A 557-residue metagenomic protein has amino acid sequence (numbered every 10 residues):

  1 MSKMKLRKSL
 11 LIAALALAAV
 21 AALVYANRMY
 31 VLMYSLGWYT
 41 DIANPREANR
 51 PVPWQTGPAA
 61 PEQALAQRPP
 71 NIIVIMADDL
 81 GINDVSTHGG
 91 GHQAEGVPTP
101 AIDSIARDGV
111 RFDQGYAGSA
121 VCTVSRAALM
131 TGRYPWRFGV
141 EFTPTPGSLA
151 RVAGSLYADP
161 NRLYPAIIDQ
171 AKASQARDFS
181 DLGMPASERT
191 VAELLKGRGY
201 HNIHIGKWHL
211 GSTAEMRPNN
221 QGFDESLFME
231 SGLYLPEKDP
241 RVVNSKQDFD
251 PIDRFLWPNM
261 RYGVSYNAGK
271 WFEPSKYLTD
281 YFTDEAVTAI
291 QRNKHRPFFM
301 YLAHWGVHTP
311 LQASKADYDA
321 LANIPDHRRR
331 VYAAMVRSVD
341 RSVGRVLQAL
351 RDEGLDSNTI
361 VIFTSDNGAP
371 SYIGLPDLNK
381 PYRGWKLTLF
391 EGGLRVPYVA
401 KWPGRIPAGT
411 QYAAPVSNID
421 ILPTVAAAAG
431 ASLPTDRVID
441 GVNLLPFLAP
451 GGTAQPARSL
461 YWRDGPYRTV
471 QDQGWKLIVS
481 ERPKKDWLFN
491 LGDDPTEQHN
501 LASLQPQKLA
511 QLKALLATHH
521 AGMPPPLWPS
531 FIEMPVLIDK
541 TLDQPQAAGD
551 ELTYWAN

Functional and structural regions predicted by a protein language model:
K3, K8-A16, A21-P70, A77 (+5 more regions): Long, internal low-complexity/basic segments
I82, D284-Y332, P370-Y372, P376-K380: Active-site His/acidic residue clusters
I82-R189, L194, F223-S226: Active-site segment of extracytoplasmic enzymes that catalyze sulfate/phosphate-ester chemistry
G89-H92, R111-R133, E141-S148, H204-R217 (+6 more regions): Short, solvent-exposed turn/loop segments enriched in Gly/Ser/Thr/Pro and often Arg
H92-T99, Q114-V121, G147, R151 (+10 more regions): A short beta-strand-to-alpha-helix junction
T145-H201, W208-P297, H304-A313: Formylglycine-dependent
A214-G222, T309-K315, I324, Q348-R405 (+2 more regions): Histidine-centered active-site microenvironments of extracellular/periplasmic hydrolases and transferases
E225, M229-L235, A369-E391, I406-T410 (+6 more regions): C-terminal cap/loop subdomain of S1 sulfatases and analogous C-terminal strand-loop tails that border
